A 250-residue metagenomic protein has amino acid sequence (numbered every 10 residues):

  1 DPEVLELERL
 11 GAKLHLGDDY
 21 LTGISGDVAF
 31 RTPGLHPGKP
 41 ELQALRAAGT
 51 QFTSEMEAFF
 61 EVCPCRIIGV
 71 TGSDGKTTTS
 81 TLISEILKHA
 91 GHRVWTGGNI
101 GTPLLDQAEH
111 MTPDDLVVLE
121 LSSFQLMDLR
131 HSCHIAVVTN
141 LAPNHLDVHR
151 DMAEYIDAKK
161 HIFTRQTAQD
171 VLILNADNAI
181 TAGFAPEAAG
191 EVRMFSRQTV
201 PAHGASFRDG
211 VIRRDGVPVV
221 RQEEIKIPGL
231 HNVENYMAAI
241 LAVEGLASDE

Functional and structural regions predicted by a protein language model:
D1-L5: NAD(P)-binding Rossmann-fold cofactor-contacting core
L7, D27, H149-A153, K160 (+1 more regions): Adenine nucleotide phosphate-binding catalytic loops in nucleotide-utilizing enzymes
G11, G91, A247: Short glycine-rich hinge loops at helix-strand junctions in the catalytic core of two-component histidine kinases
A12-K13, V192: Short, conserved active-site loop motifs that form the nucleotide-linked donor/cofactor pocket
K13-I24: Short acidic low-complexity segments
G17-D18, T53-E55, M194-Q198: Short beta-strand elements of ligand-binding domains
T22-S25, P33-A176, I180-E191, S206 (+1 more regions): Phosphate-binding loop of NTP-binding sites
